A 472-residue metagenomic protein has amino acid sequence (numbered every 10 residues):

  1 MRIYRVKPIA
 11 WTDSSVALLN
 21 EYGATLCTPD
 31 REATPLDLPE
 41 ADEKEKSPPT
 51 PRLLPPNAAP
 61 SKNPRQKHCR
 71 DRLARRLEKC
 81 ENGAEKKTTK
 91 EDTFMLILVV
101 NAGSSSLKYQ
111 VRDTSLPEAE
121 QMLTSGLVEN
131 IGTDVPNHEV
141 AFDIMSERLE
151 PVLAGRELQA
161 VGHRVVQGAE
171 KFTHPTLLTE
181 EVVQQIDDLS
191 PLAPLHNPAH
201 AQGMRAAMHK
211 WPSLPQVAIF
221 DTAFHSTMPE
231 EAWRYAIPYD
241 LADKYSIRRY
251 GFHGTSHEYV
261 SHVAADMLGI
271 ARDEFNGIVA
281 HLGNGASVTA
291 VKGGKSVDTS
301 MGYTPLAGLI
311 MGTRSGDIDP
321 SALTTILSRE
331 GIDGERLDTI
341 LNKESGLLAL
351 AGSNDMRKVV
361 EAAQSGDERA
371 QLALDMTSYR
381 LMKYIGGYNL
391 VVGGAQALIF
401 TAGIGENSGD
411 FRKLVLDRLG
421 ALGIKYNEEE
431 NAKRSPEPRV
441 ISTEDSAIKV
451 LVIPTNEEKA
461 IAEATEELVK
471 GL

Functional and structural regions predicted by a protein language model:
E78-F94: Short, Lys/Arg-enriched N-terminal segments with co-localized hydrophobic residues within the first ~10-30 amino acids
I97-P136: Short glycine-rich, Thr/Ser-proximal phosphate-binding strand/loop in the N-terminal lobe of ATP-dependent enzymes
L149-N197, P215-V217, A223-Y235: Short beta-strand-loop/turn "lid" adjacent to the catalytic site in phosphate-handling enzymes
T227-R329: Glycine-rich phosphate-binding loop of actin/hexokinase-like ATP-binding domains
V260-A264, D375-G393: Phosphate/ATP-binding catalytic cores across multiple sugar-kinase/actin-like superfamilies, primarily ASKHA
R329-A373: A mobile "lid/hinge" subdomain adjacent to the ATP/sugar-phosphate binding pocket shared across diverse ATP-dependent
G409, K413-E457: Conserved phosphate-binding/catalytic loops in two-lobed NTP-binding clefts
